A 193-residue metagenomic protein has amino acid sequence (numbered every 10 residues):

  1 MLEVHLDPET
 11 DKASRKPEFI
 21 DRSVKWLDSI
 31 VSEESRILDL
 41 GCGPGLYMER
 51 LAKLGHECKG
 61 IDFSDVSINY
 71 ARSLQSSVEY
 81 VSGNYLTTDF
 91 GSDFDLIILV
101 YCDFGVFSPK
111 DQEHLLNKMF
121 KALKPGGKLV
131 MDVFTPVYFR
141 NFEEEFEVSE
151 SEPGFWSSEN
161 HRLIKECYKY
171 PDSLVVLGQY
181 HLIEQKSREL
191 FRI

Functional and structural regions predicted by a protein language model:
M1-S32: Conserved class I S-adenosyl-L-methionine
E34-G43: Conserved class I S-adenosyl-L-methionine
G45-T87: Class I SAM-dependent methyltransferase SAM/SAH-binding core
D89-L96: A short acidic, Gly/Pro-enriched loop at the edge of an enzyme's catalytic core that lines a small-molecule cofactor
V100-C102: Residues lining the SAM
E113-P125: A short glycine-rich, Lys/Arg-flanked "PGG" loop and its adjoining helix->strand segment in the class I
G126-V133: Conserved beta-strand signature within the Rossmann-like core of class I S-adenosyl-L-methionine
V133-I193: SAM-dependent methyltransferase
